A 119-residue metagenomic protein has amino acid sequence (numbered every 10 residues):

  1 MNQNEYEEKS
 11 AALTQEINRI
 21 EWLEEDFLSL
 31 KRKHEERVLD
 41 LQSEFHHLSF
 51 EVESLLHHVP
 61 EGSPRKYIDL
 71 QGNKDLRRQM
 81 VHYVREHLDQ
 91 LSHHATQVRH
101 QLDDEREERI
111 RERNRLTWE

Functional and structural regions predicted by a protein language model:
M1-E119: Charge-rich amphipathic alpha-helical interaction elements
